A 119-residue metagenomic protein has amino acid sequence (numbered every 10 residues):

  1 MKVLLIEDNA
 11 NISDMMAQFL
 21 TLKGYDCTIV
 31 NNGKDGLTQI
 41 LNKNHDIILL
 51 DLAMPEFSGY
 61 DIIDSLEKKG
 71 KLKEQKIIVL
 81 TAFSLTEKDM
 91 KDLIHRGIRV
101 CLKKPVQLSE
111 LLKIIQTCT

Functional and structural regions predicted by a protein language model:
E7: Conserved acidic carboxylate
A10-T28, H95-R96: Two-component/phosphorelay signaling modules centered on CheY-like receiver
I29-T38, G59: Helix N-cap/capping motif at the beta->alpha junctions
D51: Active-site residues of response regulator receiver
M54: Receiver (REC) domain active-site loop signature in two-component systems and cognate sites in sensor histidine kinases
D61, S84-V100, K113: Alpha4 helix (beta4-alpha4-beta5 surface) of REC/receiver domains from two-component response regulators
L80-T81: Hydrophobic/aromatic residues positioned on beta-strands within the core alpha/beta folds
V106-I115: C-terminal output helix
